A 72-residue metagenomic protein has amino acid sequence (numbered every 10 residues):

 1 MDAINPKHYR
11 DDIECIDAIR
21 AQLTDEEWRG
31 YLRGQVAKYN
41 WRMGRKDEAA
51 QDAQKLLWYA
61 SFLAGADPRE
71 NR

Functional and structural regions predicted by a protein language model:
M1-R72: Intrinsically disordered, low-complexity regulatory regions that flank transcription factor DNA-binding cores
